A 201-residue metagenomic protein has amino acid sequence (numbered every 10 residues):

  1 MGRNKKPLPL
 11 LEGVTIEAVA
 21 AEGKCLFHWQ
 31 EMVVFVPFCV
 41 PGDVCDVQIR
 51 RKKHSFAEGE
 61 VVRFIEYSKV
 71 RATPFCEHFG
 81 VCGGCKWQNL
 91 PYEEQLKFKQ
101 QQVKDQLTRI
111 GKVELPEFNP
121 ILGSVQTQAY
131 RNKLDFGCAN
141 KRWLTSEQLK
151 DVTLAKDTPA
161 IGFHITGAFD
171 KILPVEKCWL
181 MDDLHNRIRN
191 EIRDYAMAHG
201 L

Functional and structural regions predicted by a protein language model:
M1-L201: Accessory RNA-recognition modules of RNA-modification enzymes
